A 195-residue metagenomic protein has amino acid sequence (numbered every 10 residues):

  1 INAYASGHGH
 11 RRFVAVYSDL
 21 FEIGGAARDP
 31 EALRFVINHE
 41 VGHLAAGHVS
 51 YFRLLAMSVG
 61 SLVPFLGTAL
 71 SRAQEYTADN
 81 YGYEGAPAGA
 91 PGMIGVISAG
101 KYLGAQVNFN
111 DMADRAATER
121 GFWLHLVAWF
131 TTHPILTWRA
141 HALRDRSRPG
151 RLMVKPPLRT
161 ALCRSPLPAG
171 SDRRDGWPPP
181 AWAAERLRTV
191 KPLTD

Functional and structural regions predicted by a protein language model:
I1-I37, V41, A45-V49: Peri-catalytic and regulatory segments of divalent metal-dependent proteins
V16, A78, I135: Residue-level signature of catalytic and energy-coupling elements of molecular machines, predominantly ATP/GTP-dependent
I23, L44, G85, L143-R146: TPR/TPR-like alpha-solenoid repeats
A27, T68-R72, P134: Soluble non-cytosolic domains of exported or imported proteins
E31-A32, P64, V127: Alpha-helical hydrophobic/aromatic positions enriched in membrane-embedded helices and signal peptides
G47-R72: Post-HEXXH active-site segment of zinc metalloproteases
P64-T118, D145-R148, L158-A161: Short helix/loop segments within enzyme catalytic domains that coordinate or immediately flank catalytic cofactors
A117-D195: Pan-zinc metallopeptidase signature
